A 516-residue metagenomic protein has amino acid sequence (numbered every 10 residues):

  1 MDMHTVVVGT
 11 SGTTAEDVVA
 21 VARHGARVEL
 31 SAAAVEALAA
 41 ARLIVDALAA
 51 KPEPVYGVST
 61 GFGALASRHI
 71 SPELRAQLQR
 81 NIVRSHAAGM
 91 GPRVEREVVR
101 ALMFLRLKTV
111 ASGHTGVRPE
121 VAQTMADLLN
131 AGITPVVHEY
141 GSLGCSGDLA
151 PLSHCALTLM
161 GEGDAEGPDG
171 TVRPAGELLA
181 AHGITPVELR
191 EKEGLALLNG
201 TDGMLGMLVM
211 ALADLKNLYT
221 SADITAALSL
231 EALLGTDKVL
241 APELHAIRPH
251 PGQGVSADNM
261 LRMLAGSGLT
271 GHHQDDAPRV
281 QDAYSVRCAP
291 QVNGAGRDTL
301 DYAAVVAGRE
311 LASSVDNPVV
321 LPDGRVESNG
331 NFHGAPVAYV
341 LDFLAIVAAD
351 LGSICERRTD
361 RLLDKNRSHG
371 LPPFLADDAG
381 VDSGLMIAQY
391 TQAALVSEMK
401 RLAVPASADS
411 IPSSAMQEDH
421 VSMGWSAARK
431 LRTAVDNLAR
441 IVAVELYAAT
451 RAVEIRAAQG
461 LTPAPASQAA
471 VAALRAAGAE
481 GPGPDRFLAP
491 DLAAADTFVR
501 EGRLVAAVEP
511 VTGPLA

Functional and structural regions predicted by a protein language model:
D2-A37, A41-A49, S71, R75 (+1 more regions): C-terminal auxiliary extensions adjacent to catalytic cores
D2-V21, G25-P52, P72, Q79-V137: Glycine-rich, flexible loop motifs
A50-P54, G132-H138, L152, P174 (+2 more regions): Hydrophobic alpha-helical context, especially transmembrane and signal-peptide helices
Y56-L78, S85-V110, H138-M160, V187-M204 (+1 more regions): FAD-binding core of FAD-dependent oxidoreductases, characterized by glycine-rich FAD pyrophosphate-binding loops
L107-A111, D127-T134, L143, G161 (+3 more regions): Alpha-helix capping at helix-to-loop junctions
S112-N130, T134, C145-L149, D169-E191: Well-ordered mid-protein domain cores that form the structural environment of catalytic cofactors
A122, A126, S146-L152, Y219 (+3 more regions): Hydrophobic, well-ordered secondary-structure segments
